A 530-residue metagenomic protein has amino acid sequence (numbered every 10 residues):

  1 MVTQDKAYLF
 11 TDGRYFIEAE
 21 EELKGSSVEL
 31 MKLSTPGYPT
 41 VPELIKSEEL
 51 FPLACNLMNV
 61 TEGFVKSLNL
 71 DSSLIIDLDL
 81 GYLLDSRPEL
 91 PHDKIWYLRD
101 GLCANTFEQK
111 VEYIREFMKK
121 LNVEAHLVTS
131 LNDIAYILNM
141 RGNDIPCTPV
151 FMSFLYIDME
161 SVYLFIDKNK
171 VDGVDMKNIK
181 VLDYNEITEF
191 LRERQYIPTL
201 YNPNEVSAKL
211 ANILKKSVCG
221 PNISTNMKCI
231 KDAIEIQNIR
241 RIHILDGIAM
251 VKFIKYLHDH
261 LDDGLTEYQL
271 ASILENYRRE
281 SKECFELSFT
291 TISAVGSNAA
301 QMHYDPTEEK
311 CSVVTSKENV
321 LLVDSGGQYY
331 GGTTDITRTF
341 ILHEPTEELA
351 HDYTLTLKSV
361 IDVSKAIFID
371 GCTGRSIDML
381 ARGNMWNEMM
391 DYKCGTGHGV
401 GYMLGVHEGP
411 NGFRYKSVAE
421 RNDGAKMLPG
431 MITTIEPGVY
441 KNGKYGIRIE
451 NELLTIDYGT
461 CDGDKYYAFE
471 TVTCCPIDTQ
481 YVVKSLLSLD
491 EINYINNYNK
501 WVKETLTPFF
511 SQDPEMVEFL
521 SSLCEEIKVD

Functional and structural regions predicted by a protein language model:
M1-D530: Active-site neighborhoods and metal-handling regions in enzymes and metal-associated proteins
